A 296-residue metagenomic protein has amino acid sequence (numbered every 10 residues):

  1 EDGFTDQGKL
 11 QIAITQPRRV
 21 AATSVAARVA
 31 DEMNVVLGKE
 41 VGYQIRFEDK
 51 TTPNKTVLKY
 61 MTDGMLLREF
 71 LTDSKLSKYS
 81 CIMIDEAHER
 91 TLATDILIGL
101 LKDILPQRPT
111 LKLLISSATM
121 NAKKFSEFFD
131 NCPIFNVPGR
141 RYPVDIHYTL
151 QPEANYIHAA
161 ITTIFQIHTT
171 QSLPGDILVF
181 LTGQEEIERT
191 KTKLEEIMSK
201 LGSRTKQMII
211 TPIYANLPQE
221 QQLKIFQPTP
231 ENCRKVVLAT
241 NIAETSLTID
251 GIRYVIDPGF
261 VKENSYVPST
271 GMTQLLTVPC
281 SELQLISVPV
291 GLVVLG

Functional and structural regions predicted by a protein language model:
E1-G296: P-loop NTPase motor module signature
